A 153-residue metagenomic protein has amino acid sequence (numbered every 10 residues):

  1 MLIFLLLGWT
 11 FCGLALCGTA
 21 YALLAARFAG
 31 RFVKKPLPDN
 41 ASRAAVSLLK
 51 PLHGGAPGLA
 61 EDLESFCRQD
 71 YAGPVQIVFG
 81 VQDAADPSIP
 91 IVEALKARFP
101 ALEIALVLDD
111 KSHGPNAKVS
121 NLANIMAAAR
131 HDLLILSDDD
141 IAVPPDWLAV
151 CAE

Functional and structural regions predicted by a protein language model:
M1-S42: N-terminal membrane-anchoring/stem segments of glycan-assembly enzymes
R43, A72, A101, A127-D132: Active-site acidic short loop of glycosyltransferases
A44-S47, Q76: Cell-envelope/extracellular polymer assembly enzymes that use nucleotide-activated donors
G55-G58, A84, P144: Donor nucleotide-sugar binding loop of glycosyltransferases
P57, K111-S120, A142: A short, glycine-/small-residue-rich helix N-cap motif at loop->alpha-helix starts within glycosyltransferase
L63-H113: Acidic donor-binding segment of Leloir-type glycosyltransferases
P87, D132, D138-E153: Acidic donor-binding/catalytic loop of UDP-sugar-dependent glycosyltransferases, especially processive GT2
L122, L134: Short aromatic/hydrophobic "clamp" motif used to bind/position activated sugar donors
